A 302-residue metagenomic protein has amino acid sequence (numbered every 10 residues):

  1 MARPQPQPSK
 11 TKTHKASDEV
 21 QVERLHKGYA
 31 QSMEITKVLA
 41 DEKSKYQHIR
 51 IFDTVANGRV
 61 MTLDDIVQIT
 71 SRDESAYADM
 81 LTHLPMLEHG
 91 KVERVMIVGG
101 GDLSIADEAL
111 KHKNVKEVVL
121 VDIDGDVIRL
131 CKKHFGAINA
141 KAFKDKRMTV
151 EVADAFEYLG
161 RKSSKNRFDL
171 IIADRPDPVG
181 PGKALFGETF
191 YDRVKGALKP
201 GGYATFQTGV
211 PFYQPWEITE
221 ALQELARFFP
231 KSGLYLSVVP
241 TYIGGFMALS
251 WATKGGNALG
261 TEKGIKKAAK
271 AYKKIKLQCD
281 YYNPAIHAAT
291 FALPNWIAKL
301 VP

Functional and structural regions predicted by a protein language model:
R3-R50, Q223, G244-P302: SAM/dcSAM-binding transferase cores
K10-V20, S44, I69-Y203, Y213-E217 (+1 more regions): The AdoMet/dcAdoMet-binding core of the Class I SAM-like
E34-K37, Q47, F156, G233-V238: Glycine-rich, charged/polar anion/phosphate-binding loops that engage phosphate groups from diverse ligands
I49-R59: N-terminal glycine-rich anion-binding loops that anchor highly charged ligand groups
G58-R59, E157, N257-L259: Glycine-centered loop/turn positions within well-structured domains that cap or flank conserved ligand/cofactor-binding
T62-L63: A general beta-strand register signal
G182-L259: C-terminal substrate-binding/active-site "lid" region of AdoMet-derived donor-dependent transferases
